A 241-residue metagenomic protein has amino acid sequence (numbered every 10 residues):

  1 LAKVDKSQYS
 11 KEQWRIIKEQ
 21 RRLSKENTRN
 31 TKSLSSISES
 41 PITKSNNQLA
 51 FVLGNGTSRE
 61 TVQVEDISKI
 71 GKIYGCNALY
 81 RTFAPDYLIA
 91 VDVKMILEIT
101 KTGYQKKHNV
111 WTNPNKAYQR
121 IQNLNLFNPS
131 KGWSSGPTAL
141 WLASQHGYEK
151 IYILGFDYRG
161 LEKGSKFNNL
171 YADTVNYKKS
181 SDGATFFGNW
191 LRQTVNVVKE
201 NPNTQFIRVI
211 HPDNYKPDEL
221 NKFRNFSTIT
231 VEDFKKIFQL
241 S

Functional and structural regions predicted by a protein language model:
L1, Q13-W14, L34, E39: Low-complexity, intrinsically disordered short peptide segments enriched in small/polar/basic residues
A2-Q20: BZIP DNA-binding basic region
N27-S241: Metal-ion/cofactor- or nucleotide/acyl-coenzyme-handling active-site neighborhoods
